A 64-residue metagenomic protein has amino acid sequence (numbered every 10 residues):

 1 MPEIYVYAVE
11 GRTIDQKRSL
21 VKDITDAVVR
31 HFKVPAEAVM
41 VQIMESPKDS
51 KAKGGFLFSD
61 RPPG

Functional and structural regions predicted by a protein language model:
M1-G64: A domain-level signal for the structural core that forms small-molecule/cofactor-binding pockets and catalytic centers
